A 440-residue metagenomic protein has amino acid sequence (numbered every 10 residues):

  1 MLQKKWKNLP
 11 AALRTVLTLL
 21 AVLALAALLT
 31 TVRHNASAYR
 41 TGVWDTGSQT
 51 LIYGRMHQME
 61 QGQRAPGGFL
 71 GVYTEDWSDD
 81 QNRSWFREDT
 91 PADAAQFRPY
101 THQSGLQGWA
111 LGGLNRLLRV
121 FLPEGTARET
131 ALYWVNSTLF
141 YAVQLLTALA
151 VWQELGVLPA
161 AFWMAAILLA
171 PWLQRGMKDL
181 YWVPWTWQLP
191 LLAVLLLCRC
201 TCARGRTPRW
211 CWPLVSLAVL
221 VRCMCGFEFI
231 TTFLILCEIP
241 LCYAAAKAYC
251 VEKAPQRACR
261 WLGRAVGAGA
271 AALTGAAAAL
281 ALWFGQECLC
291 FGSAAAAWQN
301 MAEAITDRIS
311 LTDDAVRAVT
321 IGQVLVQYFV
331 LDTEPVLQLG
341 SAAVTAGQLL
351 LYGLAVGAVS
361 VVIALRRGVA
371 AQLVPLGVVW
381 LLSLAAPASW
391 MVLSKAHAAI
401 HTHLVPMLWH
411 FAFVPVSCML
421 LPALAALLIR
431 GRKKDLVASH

Functional and structural regions predicted by a protein language model:
P91-T130: Short hydrophobic/aromatic helix or loop-helix immediately within or flanking a transmembrane segment in polytopic
G125-Y133, A161-L189, V219-L220, M224 (+2 more regions): Aromatic- and kink-enriched transmembrane "portal" helix at the membrane-lumen/periplasm boundary that abuts
A131-A160, S360-A364: Transmembrane-helix motifs of polytopic, lipid-linked glycan transferases
V143-A148, E334-V374, L421: Hydrophobic, aromatic-rich transmembrane alpha-helices and their immediate juxtamembrane boundary segments
A148-L169, R204-P208: Transmembrane-helix signature of polytopic, membrane-embedded enzymes that assemble or transfer cell-envelope glycans
W185-L189, A398-I429: Hydrophobic/aromatic-rich transmembrane helices and adjacent perimembrane loops
W210-F229, F233, A271-A272: Membrane-interface alpha helices of multi-pass inner-membrane proteins
A265-Y352: Membrane-lumen/periplasm interface segments of specific transmembrane helices in polyprenyl phosphate-linked
